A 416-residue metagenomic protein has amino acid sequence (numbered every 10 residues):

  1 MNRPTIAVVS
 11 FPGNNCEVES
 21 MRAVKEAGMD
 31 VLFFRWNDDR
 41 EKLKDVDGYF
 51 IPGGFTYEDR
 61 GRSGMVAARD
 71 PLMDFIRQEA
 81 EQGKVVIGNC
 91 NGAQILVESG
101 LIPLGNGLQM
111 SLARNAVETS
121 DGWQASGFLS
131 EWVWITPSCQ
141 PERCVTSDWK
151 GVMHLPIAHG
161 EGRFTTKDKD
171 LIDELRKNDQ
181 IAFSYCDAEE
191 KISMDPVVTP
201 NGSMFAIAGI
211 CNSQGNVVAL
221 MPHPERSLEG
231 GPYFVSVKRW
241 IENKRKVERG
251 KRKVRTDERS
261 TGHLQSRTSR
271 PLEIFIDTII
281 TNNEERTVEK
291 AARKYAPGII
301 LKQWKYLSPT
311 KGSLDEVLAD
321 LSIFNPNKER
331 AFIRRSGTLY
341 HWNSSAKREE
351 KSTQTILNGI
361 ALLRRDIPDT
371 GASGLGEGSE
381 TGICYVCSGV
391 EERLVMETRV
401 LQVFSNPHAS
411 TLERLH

Functional and structural regions predicted by a protein language model:
M1-N89, A93, V97-P103, G122-A125 (+3 more regions): N-terminal beta1-alpha1 cap of cysteine-dependent amidohydrolase-like domains
A7-S10, F33, F50, G88 (+5 more regions): Structured core elements
C16, S20, A68, L72 (+9 more regions): General structural feature for long, well-ordered alpha-helical segments within catalytic domains of soluble enzymes
F34-W36, C186, S336: Conserved beta-strand termini and adjacent loop/short-helix elements that scaffold enzyme active sites in alpha/beta
L72-E81, S147, I210, P271: Short, hydrophobic/aliphatic alpha-helical segments
P103-R114: A short alpha->loop->secondary-structure connector
A113-Q265: Amide-donor transfer/coupling interface in amidating biosynthetic enzymes
V254-H416: Core nucleic-acid recognition elements
